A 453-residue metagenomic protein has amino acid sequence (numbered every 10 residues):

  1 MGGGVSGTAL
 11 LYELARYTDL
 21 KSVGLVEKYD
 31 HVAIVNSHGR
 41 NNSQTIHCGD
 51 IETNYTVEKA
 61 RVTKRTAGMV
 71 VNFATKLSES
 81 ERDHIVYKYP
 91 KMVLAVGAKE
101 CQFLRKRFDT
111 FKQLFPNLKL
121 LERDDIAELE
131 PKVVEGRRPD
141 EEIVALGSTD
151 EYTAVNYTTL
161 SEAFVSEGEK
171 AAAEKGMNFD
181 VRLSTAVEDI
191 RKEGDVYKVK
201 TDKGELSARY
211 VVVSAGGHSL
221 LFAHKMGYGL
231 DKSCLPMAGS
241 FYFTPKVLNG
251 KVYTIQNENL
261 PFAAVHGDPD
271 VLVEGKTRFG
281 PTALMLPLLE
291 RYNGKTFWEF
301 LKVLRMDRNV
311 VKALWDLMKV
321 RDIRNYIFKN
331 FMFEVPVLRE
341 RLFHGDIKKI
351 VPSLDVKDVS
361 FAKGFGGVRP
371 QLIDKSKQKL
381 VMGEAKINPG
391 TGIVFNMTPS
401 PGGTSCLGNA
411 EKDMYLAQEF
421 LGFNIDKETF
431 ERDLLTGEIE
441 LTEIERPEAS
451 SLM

Functional and structural regions predicted by a protein language model:
M1-S6, G24: Beta1/beta-strand and adjacent pyrophosphate-binding region of the FAD-binding site in flavoprotein oxidoreductases
A9, K28, I46, E79-K88 (+5 more regions): Active-site substrate-recognition segment that forms the wall of the catalytic cavity or substrate channel
L10-K21, E419-F423: A short, Lys/Arg-enriched amphipathic alpha-helix followed by its capping loop at the start of a domain
A15-G39: Glycine-rich FAD pyrophosphate-binding loop
Y29-V32, P352-M453: C-terminal lid/capping helical subdomain adjacent to the catalytic/cofactor pocket in oxidative enzymes
S43-K132, L286-L288, Y292-W298: Dinucleotide-binding Rossmann-like beta1-alpha1 core, especially the glycine-rich loop that anchors the ADP
Y87, V96-S166, K170-G176, D180-R182 (+2 more regions): Flavin (FAD/FMN) cofactor-binding and adjacent substrate-gating region of FAD-dependent oxidoreductase domains
D150-Y242: Predominantly flavin-linked oxidoreductase catalytic cores and closely associated redox partners
